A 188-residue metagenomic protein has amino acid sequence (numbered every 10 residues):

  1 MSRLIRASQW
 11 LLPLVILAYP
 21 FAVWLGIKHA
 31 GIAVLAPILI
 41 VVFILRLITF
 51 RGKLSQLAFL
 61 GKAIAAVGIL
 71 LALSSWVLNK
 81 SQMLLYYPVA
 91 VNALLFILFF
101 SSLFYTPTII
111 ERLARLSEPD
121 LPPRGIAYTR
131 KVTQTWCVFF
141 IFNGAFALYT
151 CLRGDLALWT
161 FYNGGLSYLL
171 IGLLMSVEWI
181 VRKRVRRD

Functional and structural regions predicted by a protein language model:
M1-L12: N-terminal membrane topogenic signal
S8-W10, F59-I64, R130-F139: Select subsegments of transmembrane alpha-helices in polytopic membrane proteins, especially boundary-proximal
L14-L17, I40-I44, A66-L73, A93-F96 (+2 more regions): Hydrophobic alpha-helical transmembrane segments of multipass integral membrane proteins
Y19-A33, L47-K53, G154-D155: Short, hydrophobic transmembrane alpha-helix segments
G26-I40, G164-Y168: Structural signature of hydrophobic alpha-helical transmembrane segments
F50-N92, L148: Long, highly hydrophobic alpha-helical transmembrane signal-anchor segments
N79-R130: Membrane-proximal helix-loop-helix units in multi-pass membrane proteins
E118-D188: C-terminal membrane-adjacent module
